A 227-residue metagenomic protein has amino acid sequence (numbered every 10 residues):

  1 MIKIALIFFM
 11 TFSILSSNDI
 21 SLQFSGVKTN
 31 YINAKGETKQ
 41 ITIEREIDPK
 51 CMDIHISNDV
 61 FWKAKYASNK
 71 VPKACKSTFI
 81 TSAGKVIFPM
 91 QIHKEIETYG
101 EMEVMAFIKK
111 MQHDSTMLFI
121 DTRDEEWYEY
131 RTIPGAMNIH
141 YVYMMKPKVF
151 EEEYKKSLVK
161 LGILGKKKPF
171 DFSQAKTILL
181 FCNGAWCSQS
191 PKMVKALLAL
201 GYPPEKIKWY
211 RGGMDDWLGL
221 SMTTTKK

Functional and structural regions predicted by a protein language model:
I4-L15: Sec-dependent N-terminal signal peptides
N18-L118, T122-Y130: Flexible, polar/low-complexity N-terminal or interdomain linker segments that lie immediately upstream of folded
Q91-K176, K227: Positively charged, proline/Ser/Thr-rich regional signature most characteristic of the Rhodanese/CDC25-like
D124-W127, Y143-K146, G184-S188, G213-W217: Solvent-exposed loop/turn segments at secondary-structure junctions within structured extracellular/periplasmic domains
Y130-R131, Q189-V194, L220: A short acidic (Asp/Glu
L158-M214: Catalytic cysteine-centered active loop of the rhodanese-like fold, especially the PTP/DSP P-loop
L220-K227: Active-site neighborhoods of enzymes that stabilize oxyanions during catalysis
